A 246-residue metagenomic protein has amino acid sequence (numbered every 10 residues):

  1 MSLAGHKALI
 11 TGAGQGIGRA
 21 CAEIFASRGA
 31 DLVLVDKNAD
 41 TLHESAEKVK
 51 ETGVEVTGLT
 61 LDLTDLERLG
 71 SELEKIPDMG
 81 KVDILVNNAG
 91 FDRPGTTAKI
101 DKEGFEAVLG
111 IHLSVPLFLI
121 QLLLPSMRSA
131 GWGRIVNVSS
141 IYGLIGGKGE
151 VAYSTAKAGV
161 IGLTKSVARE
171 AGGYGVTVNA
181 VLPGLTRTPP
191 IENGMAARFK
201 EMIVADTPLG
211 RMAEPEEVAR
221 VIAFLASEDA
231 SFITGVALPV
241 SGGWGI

Functional and structural regions predicted by a protein language model:
S2, I145, A223, T234-I246: Short C-terminal tail/terminal secondary-structure segment of NAD(P)H-dependent dehydrogenase/reductase domains
G14-G16: Conserved glycine-rich cofactor-binding loop
T96-T97, D101-L109, I191, I203: Substrate-binding pocket helix/loop in short-chain dehydrogenase/reductase
I120, A156, T164: Active-site helix of classical SDR
P125, R169-E170, S231: Alpha-helical segment proximal to the catalytic Tyr-Lys
S140: Residue(s) in the substrate-gating loop at a strand-loop-helix junction that position the organic substrate next
G172, T177, I233-G235: Short, small/polar-rich loop/turn modules that mediate ligand/substrate recognition or access, typified
